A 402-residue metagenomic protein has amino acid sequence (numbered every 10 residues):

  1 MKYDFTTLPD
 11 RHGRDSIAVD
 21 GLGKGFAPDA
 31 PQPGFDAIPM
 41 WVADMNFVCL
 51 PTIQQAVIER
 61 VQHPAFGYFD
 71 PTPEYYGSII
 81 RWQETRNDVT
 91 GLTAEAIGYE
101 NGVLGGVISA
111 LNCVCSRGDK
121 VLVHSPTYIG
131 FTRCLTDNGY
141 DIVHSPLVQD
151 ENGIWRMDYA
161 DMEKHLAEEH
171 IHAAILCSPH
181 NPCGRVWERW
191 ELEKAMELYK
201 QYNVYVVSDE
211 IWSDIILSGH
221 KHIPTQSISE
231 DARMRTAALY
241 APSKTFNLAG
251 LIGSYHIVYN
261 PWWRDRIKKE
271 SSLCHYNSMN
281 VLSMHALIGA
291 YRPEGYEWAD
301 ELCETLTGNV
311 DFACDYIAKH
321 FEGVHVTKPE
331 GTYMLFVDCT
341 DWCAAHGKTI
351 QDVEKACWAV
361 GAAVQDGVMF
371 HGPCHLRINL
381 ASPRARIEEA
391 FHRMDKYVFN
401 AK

Functional and structural regions predicted by a protein language model:
K2-G102, S109, A401-K402: N-terminal small-domain helix-loop-helix segment of the aminotransferase-like
Q62, F66-L198, D214-I215, H220-D231 (+2 more regions): Conserved core of the PLP fold type I
E210-W212, A241-P242: Short strand-turn motif at the edge of the Rossmann-like AdoMet-binding core
A232, A345-K402: PLP-dependent enzyme catalytic core of the Aspartate aminotransferase-like
R235-K319, H325-P329: PLP-dependent aminotransferase class I/II
L306-T307, H320-A359, L376, R384: Conserved PLP-binding catalytic core of the aspartate aminotransferase-like
